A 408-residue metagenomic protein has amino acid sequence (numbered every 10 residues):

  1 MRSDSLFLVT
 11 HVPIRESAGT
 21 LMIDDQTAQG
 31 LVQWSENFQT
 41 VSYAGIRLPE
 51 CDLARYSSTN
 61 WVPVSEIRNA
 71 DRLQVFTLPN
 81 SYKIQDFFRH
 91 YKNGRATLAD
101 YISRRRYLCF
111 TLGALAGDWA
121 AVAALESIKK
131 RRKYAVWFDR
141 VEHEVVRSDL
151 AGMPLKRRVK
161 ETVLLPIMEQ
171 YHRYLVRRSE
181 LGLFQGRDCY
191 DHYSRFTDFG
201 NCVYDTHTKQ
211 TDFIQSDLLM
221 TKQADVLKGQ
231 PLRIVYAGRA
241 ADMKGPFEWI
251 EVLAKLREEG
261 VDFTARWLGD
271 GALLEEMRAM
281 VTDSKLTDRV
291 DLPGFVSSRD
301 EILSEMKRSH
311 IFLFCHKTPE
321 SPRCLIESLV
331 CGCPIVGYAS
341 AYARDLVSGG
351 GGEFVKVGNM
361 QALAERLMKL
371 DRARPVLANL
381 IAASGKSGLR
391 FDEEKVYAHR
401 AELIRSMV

Functional and structural regions predicted by a protein language model:
I102, F295, L303-S309: Short alpha-helical donor nucleotide-sugar binding micro-motif in glycosyltransferases
T162-M220, R400: A short, active-site helix/loop in glycosyltransferases that binds the activated sugar's phosphate group
L232, Y236-K255, A265, A272-R278: A conserved mid-protein helix/loop that constitutes part of the nucleotide-sugar donor-binding site
R278-V296: Nucleotide-activated donor-binding/catalytic signature segment of Leloir-type glycosyltransferases, i.e., the conserved
K317: Aromatic "clamp/platform" in nucleotide-sugar-dependent glycosyltransferases that forms part of the donor/acceptor
P334-G337: Short hydrophobic beta-strand element within catalytic cores of glycosyltransferases and related nucleotide-activated
G349, E353-M360, K369-R374: Conserved acidic donor-binding segment of nucleotide-sugar-dependent glycosyltransferases
E393-V408: C-terminal alpha-helical cap of glycosyltransferases
